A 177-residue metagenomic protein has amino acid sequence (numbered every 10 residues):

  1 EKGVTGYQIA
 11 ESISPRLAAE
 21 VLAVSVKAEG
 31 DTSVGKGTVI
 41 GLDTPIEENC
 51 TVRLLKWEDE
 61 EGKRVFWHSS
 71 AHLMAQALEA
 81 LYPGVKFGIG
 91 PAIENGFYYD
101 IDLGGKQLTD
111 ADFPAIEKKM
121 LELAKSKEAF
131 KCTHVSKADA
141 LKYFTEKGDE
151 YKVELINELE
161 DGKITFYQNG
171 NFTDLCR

Functional and structural regions predicted by a protein language model:
E1-A71, Q76-L78, Y82-I93, G105 (+1 more regions): Ubiquitin-like/PB1-type beta-grasp interaction modules and other compact soluble beta-rich domains
T44-V65, K86-G90, Y98-R177: Auxiliary tRNA-acceptor-end handling modules of aminoacyl-tRNA synthetases
